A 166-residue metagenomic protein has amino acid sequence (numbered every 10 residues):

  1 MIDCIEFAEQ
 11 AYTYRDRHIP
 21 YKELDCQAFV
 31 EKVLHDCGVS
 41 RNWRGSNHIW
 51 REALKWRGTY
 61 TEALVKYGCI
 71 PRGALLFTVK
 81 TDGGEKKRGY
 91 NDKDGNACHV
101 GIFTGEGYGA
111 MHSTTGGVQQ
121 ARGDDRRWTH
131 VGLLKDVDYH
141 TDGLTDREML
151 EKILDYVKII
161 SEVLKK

Functional and structural regions predicted by a protein language model:
M1-R17, V118-R147: Non-catalytic ligand/cofactor/substrate-binding and regulatory segments of enzyme domains
M1-R44, P71, V79-H99, D138: N-terminal capping segments
A8-D16, L54, K158, K165: Generic secondary-structure transition motif, activating predominantly at the C-termini of alpha-helices
P20-D25, L64, R147, E151: Soluble non-cytosolic domains of exported or imported proteins
V30, L34, A74-L76, I102 (+4 more regions): Hydrophobic beta-strand residues in large extracellular and virion-surface proteins
V39-D125: ...with weaker cross-activation on analogous glycine-rich loops/strands in unrelated enzymes
T145-K166: Short, low-complexity, charged amphipathic interaction modules
